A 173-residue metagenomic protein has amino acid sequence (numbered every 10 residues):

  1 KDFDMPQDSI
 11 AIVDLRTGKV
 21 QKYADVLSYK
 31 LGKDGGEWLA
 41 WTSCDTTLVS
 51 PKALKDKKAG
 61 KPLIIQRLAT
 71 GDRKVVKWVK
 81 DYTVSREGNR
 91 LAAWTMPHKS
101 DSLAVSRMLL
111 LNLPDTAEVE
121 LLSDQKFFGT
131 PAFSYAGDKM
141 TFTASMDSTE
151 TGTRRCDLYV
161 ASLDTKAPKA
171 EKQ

Functional and structural regions predicted by a protein language model:
K1-S9, K22-L27, A40-P62, D72-D81 (+3 more regions): A flexible loop/linker signature enriched in serine peptidases of the S9 family
D14, R67, L110-L113, F127 (+1 more regions): Extended, polar, solvent-exposed accessory "stalk/spacer" segments that flank core modules
D14-G18, R67-G71, N112-T116, L163-K166: Short loop/turn segments that connect beta-strands within beta-propeller blades
L31-K33, V84, F133-Y135: Residue-level recognition of a conserved intra-blade site in WD40 beta-propeller repeats
G36-E37, E87-N89, A136-D138: Short coil/turn segments that connect the beta-strands within blades of beta-propeller domains
